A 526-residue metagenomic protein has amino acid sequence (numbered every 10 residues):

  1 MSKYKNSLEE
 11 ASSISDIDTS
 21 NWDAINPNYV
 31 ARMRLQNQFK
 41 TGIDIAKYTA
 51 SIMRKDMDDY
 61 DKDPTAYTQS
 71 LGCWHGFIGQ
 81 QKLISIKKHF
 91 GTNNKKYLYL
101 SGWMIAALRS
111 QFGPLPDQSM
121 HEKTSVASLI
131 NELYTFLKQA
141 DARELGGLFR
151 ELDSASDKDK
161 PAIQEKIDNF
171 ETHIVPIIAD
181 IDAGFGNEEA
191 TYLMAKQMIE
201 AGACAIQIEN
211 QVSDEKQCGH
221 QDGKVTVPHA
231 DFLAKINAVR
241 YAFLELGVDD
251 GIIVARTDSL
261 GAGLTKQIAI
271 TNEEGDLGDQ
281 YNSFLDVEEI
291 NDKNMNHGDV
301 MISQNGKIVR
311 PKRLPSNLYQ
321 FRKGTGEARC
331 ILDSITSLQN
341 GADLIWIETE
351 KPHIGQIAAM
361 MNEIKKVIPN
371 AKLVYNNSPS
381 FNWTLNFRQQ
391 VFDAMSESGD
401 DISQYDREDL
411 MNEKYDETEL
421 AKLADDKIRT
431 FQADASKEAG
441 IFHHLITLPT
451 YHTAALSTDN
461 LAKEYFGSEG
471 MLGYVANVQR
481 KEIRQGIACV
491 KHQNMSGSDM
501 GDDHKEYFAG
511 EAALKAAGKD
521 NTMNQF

Functional and structural regions predicted by a protein language model:
Y4-A439, L445, D502-H504, A509-F526: Alpha/beta enzyme core
R429-A462, E469-K505: Substrate-binding cleft of secreted/luminal carbohydrate-active enzymes
